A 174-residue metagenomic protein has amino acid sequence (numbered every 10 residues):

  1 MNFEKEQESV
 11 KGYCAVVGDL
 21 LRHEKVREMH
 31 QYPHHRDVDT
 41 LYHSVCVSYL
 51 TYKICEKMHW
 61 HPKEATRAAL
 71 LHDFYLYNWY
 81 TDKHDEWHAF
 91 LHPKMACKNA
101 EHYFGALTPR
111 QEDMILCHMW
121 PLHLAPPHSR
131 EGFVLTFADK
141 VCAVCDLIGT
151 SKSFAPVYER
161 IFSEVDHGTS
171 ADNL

Functional and structural regions predicted by a protein language model:
M1-L174: Metal-dependent phosphohydrolase cores
